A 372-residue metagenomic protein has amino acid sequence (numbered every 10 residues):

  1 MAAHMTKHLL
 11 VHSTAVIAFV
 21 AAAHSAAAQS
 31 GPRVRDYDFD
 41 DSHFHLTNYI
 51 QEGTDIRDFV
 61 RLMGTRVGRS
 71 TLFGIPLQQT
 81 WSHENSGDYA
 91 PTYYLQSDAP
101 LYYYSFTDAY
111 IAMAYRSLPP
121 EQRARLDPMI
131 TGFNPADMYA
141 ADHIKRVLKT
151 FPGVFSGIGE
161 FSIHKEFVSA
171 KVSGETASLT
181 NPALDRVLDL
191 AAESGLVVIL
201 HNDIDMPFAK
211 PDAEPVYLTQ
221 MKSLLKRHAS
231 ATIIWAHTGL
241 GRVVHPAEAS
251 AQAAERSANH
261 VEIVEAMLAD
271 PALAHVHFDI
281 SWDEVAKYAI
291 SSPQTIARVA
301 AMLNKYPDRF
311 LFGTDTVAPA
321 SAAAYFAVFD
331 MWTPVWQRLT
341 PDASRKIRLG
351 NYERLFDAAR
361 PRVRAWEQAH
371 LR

Functional and structural regions predicted by a protein language model:
A2-A15: Bacterial N-terminal signal peptides that target proteins for export
F19-A27: C-terminal segment of classical bacterial N-terminal signal peptides
Q29-S42, Q51, D55-S70, V285 (+2 more regions): Mid-to-C-terminal alpha-helical segments outside catalytic/metal-binding sites
S30-R33, Y37, S86-M206, K210-D212: Active-site gating/metal-coordination segments in enzymes
D40-F44, R69-F73, A124-I130, G157-E160 (+4 more regions): Hydrophobic faces of well-ordered beta-strands that scaffold small-molecule active sites in alpha/beta enzyme cores
F44-L118: N-terminal carbohydrate-binding/catalytic regions of secreted carbohydrate-active enzymes
Q51-V60, D137-T150, T295: Short, acidic/polar
K165, V172-L311: Catalytic pocket-lining loop regions of alpha/beta-barrel enzymes, especially the amidohydrolase/enolase/GH5 lineages
